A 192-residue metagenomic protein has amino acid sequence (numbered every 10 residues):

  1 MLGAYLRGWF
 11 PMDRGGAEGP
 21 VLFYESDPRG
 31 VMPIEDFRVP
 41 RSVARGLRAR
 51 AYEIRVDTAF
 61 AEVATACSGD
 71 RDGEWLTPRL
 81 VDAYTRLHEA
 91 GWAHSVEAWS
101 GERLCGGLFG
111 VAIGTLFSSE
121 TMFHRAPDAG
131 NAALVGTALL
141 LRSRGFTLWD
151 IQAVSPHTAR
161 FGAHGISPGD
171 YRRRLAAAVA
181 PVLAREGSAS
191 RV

Functional and structural regions predicted by a protein language model:
M1-V192: N-acyltransferase acceptor-side catalytic subdomain
